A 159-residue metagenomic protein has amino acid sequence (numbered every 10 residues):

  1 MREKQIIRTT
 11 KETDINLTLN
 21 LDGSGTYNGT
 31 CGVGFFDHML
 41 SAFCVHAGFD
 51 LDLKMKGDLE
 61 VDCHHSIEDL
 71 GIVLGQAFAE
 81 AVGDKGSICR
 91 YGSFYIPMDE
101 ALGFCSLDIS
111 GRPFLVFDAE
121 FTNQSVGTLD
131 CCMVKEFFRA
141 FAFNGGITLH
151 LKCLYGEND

Functional and structural regions predicted by a protein language model:
M1-D159: Structural preference for solvent-exposed beta-strand-turn elements and adjacent flexible terminal/loop segments within
